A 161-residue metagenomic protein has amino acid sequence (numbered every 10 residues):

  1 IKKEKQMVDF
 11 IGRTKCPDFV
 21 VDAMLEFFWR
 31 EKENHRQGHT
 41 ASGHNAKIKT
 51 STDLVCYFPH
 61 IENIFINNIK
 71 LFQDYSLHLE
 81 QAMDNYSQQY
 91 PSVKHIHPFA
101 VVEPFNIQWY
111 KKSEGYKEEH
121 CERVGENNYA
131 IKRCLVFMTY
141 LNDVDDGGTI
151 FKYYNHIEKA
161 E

Functional and structural regions predicted by a protein language model:
I1-E161: Fe(II)/2-oxoglutarate oxygenase catalytic core
